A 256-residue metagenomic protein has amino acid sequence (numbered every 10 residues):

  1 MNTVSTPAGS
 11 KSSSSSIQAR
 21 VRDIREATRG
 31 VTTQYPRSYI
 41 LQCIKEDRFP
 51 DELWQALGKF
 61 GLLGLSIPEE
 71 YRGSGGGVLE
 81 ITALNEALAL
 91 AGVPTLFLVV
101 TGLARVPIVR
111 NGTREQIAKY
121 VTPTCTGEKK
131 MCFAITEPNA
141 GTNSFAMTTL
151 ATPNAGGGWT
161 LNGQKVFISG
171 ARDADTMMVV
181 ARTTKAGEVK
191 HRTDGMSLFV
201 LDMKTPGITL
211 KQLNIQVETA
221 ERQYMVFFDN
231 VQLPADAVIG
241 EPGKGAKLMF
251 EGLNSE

Functional and structural regions predicted by a protein language model:
M1-L98, A118-K119, P123-T126: Amphipathic, small/basic residue-rich leader segments at the start of a protein or domain
S13-A19, I24, L90, I208-E256: Glycine-rich beta->alpha junctions and the first turn(s) of the following alpha-helix
T28-T33, G112-K119, A155-N162, S197-G207 (+1 more regions): Long, well-ordered alpha-helical segments
L96-E115, G141, A155: N-terminal glycine-rich flavin-associated loop
G127-I135, V180: A short, Trp-centered hydrophobic/proline-enriched beta-strand micro-motif
A140, V166-A171, V217-T219, S255-E256: Glycine-rich phosphate/pyrophosphate-binding beta-alpha loops
T149-T152: A structural signal for short hydrophobic beta-strand segments in well-ordered beta-sheet cores
G158, N162-T209: A short core secondary-structure module
